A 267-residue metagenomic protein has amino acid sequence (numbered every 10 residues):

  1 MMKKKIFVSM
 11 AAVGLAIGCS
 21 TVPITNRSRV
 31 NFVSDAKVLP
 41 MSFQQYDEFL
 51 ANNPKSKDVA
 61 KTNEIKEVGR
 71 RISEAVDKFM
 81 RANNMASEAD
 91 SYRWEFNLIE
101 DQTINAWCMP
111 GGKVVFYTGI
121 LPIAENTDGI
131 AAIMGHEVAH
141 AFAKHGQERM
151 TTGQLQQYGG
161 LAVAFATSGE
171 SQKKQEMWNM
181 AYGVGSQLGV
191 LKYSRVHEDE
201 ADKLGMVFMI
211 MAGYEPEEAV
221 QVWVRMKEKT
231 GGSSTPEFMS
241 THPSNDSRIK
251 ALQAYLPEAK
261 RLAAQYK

Functional and structural regions predicted by a protein language model:
M1-M2: N-terminal secretory signal peptides that target proteins for export/translocation
K5-F7, C19-K267: A Zn2+-metalloprotease active-site environment signal
F7-V13: Sec-dependent N-terminal signal peptides
